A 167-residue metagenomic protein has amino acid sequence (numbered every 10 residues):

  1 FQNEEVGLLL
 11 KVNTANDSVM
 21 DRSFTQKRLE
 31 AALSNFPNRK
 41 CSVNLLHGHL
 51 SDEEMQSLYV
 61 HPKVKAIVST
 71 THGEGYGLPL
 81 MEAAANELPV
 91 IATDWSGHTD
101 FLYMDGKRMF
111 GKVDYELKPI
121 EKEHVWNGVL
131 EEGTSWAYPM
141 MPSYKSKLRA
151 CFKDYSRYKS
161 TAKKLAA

Functional and structural regions predicted by a protein language model:
F1, G75-G77: Active-site helix-initiating loop/hinge in glycosyltransferases
E5-T14, A92, D114: Short beta-strand segments
T14-L58, K65: Nucleotide-activated donor-binding/catalytic signature segment of Leloir-type glycosyltransferases, i.e., the conserved
S57-G75, A85-L88: Acidic donor-binding loop of glycosyltransferase active sites
A66, E87-V90, W95-S96, K107-F110: Structural loop-to-beta junction motif characteristic of Rossmann-like glycosyltransferase folds
G77-L80, W95: Short glycine/serine-rich donor-binding loops of glycosyltransferases
T99-A150: Change "using UDP/GDP/dTDP sugars" to "using nucleotide sugars
S143, R149-A150, R157-A167: A short, well-ordered alpha-helix in the C-terminal region of glycosyltransferases
